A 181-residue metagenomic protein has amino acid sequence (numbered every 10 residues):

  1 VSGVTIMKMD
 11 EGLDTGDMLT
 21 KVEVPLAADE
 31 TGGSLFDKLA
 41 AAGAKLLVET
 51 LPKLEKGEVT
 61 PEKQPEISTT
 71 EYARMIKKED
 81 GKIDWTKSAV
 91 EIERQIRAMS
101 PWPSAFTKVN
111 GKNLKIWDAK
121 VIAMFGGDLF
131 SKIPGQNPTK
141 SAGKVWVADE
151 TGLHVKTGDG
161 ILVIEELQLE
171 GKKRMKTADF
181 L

Functional and structural regions predicted by a protein language model:
V1, A42, E79, M99-W102 (+1 more regions): Structured helix-beta-strand junction loops
V1-M75: Donor/substrate-binding cores of folate-linked one-carbon enzymes
V22, E79-G81, G160-L162: Short amphipathic alpha-helical segments
P25, K82, E170: Short, flexible active-site loop motifs that bind/organize anionic cofactors or intermediates
E49-V59, G81, R94-R97, P101-S104: Short helix-capping and hinge/turn segments at secondary-structure transitions, especially at repeat and domain
R74-K87: Acyl-group handling in specialized metabolite and lipid biosynthesis
W85-L181: An anion-binding loop in the catalytic cleft
